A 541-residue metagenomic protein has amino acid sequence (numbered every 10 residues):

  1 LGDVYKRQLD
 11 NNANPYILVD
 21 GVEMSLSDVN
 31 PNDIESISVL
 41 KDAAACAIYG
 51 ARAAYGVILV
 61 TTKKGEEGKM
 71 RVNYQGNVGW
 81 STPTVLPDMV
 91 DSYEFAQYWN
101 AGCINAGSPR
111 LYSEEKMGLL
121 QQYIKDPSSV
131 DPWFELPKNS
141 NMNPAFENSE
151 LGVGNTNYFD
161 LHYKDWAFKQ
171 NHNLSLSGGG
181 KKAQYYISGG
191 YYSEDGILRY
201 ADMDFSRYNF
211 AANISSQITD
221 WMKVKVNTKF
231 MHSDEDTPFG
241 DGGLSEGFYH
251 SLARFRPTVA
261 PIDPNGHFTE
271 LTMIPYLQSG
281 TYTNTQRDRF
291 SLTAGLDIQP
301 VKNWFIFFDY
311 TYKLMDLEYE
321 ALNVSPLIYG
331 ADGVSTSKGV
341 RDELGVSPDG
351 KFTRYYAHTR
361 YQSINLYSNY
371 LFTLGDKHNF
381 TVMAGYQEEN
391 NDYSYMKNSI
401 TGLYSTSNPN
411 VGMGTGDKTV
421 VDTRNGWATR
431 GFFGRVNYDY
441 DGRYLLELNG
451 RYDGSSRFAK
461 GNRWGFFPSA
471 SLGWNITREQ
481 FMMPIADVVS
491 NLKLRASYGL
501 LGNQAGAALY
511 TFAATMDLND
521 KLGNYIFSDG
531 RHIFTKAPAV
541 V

Functional and structural regions predicted by a protein language model:
L1-Y5: Short, small-residue-biased leader/transition segments that mark boundaries at the very start of proteins
K6-R7, V19-G21, K41, T62-K64 (+5 more regions): Flexible glycine-/small-residue-rich
L9-D10, M24-L26, A43-I48, G65-G68 (+2 more regions): Short beta-strands and strand-coil junctions in structured, solvent-facing domains, enriched
P15, D20-A47: Short acidic/polar hinge/loop motifs at secondary-structure boundaries that mediate gating or recognition
I37-S38, I58-V60: Non-catalytic regulatory/gating segments with a bias toward low-complexity or hydrophobic composition
T61-K63, Q75, S175-G179, S188 (+7 more regions): Transmembrane beta-barrel domains of outer membrane proteins
E67-N155, Y192, G196-S291, F307-D309 (+2 more regions): Surface-exposed loop/interface segments of Gram-negative outer-membrane beta-barrel transport/assembly proteins
Y191-D195, L446-S455: Transmembrane beta-strand segments that form the barrel wall of outer-membrane beta-barrel proteins
